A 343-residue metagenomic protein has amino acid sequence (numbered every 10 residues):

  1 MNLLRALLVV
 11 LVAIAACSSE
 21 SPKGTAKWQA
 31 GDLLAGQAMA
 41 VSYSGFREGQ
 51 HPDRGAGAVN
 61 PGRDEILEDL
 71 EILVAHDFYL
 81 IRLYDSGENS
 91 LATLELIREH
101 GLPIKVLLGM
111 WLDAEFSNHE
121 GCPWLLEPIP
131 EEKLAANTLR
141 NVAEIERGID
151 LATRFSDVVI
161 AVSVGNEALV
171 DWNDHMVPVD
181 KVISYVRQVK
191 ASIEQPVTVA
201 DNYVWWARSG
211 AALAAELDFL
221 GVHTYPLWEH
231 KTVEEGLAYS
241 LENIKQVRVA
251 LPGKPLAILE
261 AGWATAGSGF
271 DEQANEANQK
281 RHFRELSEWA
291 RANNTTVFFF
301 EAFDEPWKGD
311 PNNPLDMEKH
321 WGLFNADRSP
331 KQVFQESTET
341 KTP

Functional and structural regions predicted by a protein language model:
P22-A35, E272-E276, W289-P343: Aromatic-rich peripheral "rim/lid" segments of glycoside hydrolase catalytic domains that contact and position glycan
G31-A35, E71-A75, A92-P103, G148-D157 (+3 more regions): Acidic (Asp/Glu)-rich catalytic clusters
G36-G109, D113-N118: N-terminal carbohydrate-binding/catalytic regions of secreted carbohydrate-active enzymes
I81, V162, L220, E260 (+1 more regions): Conserved, mostly hydrophobic/aromatic
T93-Q195: Substrate-binding cleft of extracellular glycoside hydrolase catalytic domains
L108-M110, H119-G121, I160, N166 (+2 more regions): Aromatic- and acid-rich polysaccharide-binding/catalytic face of secreted or lumenal carbohydrate-active enzymes
V170, D174, Y225-W228, P252-K280 (+1 more regions): Active-site clefts of carbohydrate-active enzymes
V186-A207, K254-A261, T296-E305: Aromatic-lined carbohydrate-recognition surfaces of secreted/lumenal glycan-active proteins
